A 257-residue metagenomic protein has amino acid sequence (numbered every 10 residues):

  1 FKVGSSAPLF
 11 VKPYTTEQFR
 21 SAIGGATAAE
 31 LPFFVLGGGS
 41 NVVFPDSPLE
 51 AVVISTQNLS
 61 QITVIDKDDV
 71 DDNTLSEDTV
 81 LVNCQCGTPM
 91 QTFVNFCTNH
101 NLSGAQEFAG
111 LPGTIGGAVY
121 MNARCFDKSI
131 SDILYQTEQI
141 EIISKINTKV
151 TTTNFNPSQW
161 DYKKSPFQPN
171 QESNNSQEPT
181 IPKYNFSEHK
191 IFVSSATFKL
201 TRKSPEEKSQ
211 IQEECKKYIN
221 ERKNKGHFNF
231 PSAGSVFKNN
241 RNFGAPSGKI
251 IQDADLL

Functional and structural regions predicted by a protein language model:
K2-A118: Anion-binding (especially nucleotide phosphate/pyrophosphate-binding) glycine-rich loop and adjoining beta-alpha core
G4, L9-T16, V43-T63, V119-Q159 (+1 more regions): Structural signature of FAD isoalloxazine-binding scaffolds in flavoprotein oxidoreductases
Y14-E17, T88, T92, C97 (+9 more regions): Conserved active-site and cofactor/substrate-binding residues in soluble primary-metabolism enzymes
V42, N147-L257: Phosphate/pyrophosphate- and phosphate-bearing ligand-binding catalytic cores of soluble enzymes
T63-D71, I140-S144, P166-N174: Short regulatory "switch" loops immediately downstream of catalytic or recognition motifs within protein catalytic
T98-H100, G104-E141, S232, K238: A gly/ser-rich beta-alpha-beta helix-loop segment of oxidoreductase catalytic cores
N99-H100, E141-N147, R202-K203: Secondary-structure boundary elements
